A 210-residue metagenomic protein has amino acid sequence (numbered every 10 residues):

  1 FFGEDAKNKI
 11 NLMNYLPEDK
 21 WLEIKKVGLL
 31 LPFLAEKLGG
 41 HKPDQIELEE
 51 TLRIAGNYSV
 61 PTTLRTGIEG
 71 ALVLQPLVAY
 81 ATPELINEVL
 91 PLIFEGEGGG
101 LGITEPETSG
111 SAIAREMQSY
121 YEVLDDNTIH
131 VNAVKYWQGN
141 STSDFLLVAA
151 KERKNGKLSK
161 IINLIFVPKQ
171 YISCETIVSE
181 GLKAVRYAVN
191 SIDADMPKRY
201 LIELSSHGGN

Functional and structural regions predicted by a protein language model:
F1-I68, E84-L92: Amphipathic, small/basic residue-rich leader segments at the start of a protein or domain
H41-P43, G110-A112, N132, G139-S141 (+3 more regions): Short helix/loop capping segments that flank catalytic or ligand/cofactor-binding pockets
V60, L64-E84, S109-A112, D125: N-terminal glycine-rich flavin-associated loop
N87-L92, P106-V123, Y136: Beta-sandwich/jelly-roll carbohydrate-recognition scaffolds of carbohydrate-active enzymes
E95-E105: A short, Trp-centered hydrophobic/proline-enriched beta-strand micro-motif
T128, N132-S173: A short core secondary-structure module
T142, E180-R186: Fold-level recognition of mixed alpha/beta catalytic cores in primary-metabolism enzymes, strongest
V189-N210: A glycine-rich, basic-preceded beta-loop-alpha segment at the flavin cofactor/substrate interface of flavin-utilizing
